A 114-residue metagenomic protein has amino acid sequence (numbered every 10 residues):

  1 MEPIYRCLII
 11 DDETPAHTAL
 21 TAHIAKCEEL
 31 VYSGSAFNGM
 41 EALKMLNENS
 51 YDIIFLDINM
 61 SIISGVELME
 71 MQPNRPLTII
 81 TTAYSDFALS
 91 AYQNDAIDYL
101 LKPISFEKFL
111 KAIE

Functional and structural regions predicted by a protein language model:
M1-E2, Q72: Short, flexible hinge/linker loops that cap or flank conserved catalytic cores
E2, E13-G34: Two-component/phosphorelay signaling modules centered on CheY-like receiver
I4, E29-Y32, R75, A96: A generic structural signal for alpha->beta connector loops
I10-D11, A36, I54, T81: Conserved sequence signature across two-component system core domains
A36-A42: Short alpha-helical segment
L43-E114: CheY-like receiver
